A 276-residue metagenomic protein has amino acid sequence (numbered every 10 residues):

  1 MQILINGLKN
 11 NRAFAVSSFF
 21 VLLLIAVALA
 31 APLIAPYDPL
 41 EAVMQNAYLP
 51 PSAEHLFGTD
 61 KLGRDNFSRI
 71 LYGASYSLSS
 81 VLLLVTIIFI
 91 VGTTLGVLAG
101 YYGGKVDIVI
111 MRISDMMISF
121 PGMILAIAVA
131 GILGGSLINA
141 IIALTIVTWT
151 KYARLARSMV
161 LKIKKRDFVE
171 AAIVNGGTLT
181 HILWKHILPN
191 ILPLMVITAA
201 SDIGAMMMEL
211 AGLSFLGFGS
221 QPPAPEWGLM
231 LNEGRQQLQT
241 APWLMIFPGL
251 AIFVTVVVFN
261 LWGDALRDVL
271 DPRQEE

Functional and structural regions predicted by a protein language model:
M1-Y37, I113, I191-L192: N-terminal signal-anchor/first transmembrane alpha helix
V16-A30, L83, I87, V91 (+4 more regions): Lipid-exposed faces of alpha-helical membrane segments in multi-pass integral membrane proteins
F19, L23, V27-L62, L216-A224: Hydrophobic alpha-helical transmembrane segments of membrane transport/permease proteins and related membrane-embedded
L56, D60, N66, I90-V91 (+3 more regions): Generic hydrophobic transmembrane alpha-helix motif, especially the helices
N66-Y101: Transmembrane alpha-helix signature in integral membrane proteins
A130-I132, L144, M159-V160, A205-A251: Glycine-rich helix-loop "coupling/hinge" segments at transmembrane-helix boundaries in multipass transporters
L133, L144-V147, P193-I203, P242-E276: C-terminal transmembrane helix and the adjacent membrane-cytosol boundary/short C-terminal tail of inner/organellar
